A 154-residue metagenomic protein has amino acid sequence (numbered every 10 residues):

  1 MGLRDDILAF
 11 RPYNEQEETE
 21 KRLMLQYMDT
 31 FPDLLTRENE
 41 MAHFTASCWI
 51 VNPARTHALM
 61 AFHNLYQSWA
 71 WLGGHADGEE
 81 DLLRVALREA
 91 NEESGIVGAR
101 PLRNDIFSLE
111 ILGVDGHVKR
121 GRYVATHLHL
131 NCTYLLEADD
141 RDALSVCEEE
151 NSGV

Functional and structural regions predicted by a protein language model:
M1-R11: Generic N-terminal amphipathic, Lys/Arg-enriched alpha-helix
P12-S47: Acidic, metal-coordinating catalytic segment for phosphate/diphosphate chemistry, firing primarily on the Nudix
L35-W71: N-terminal strand-loop-strand
D77-V154: Unchanged
